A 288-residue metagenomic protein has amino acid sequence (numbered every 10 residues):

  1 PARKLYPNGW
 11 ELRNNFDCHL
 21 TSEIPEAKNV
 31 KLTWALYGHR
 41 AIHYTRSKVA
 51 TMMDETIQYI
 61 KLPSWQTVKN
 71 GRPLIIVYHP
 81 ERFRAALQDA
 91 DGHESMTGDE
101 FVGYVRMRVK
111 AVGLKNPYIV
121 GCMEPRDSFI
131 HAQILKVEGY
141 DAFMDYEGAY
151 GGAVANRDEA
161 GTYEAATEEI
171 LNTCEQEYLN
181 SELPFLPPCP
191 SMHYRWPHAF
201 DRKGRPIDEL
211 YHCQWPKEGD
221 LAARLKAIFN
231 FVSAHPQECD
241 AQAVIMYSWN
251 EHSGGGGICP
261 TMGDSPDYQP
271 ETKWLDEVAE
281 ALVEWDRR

Functional and structural regions predicted by a protein language model:
P1-R288: Glycan-processing catalytic domains of CAZymes
